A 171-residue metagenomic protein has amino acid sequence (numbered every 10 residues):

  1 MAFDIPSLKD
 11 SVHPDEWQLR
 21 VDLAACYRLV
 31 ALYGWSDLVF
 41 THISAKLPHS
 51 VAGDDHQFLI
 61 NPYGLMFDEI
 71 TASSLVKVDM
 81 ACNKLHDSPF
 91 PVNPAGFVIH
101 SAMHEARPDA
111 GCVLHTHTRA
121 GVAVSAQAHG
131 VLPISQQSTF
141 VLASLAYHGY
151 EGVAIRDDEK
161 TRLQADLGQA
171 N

Functional and structural regions predicted by a protein language model:
M1-N171: Glycine-rich flexible loops
